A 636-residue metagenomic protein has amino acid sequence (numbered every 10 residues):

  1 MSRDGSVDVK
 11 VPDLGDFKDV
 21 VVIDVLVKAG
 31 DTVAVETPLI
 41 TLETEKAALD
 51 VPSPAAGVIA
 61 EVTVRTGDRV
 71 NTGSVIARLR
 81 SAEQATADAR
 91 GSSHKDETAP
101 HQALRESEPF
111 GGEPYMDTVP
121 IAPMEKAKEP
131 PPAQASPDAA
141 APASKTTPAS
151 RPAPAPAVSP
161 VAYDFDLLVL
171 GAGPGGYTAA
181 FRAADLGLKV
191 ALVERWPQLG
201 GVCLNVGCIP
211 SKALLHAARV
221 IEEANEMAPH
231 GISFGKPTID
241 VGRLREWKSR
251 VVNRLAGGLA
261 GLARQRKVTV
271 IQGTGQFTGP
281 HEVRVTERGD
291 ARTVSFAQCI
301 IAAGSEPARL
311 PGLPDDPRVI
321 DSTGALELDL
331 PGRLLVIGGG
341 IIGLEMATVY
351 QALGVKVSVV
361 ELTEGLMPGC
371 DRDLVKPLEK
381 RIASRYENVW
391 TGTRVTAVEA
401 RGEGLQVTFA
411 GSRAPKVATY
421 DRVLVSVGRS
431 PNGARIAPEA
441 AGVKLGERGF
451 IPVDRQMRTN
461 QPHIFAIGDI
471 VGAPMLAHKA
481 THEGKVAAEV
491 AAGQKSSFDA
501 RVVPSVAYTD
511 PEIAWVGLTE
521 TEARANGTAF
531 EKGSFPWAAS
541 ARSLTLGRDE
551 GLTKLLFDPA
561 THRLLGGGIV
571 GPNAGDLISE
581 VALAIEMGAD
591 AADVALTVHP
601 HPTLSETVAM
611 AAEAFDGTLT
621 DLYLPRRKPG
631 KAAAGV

Functional and structural regions predicted by a protein language model:
M1-T41, D50, P54-A56, T63 (+5 more regions): Acidic, low-complexity mobile loops and tails
M1-V7, S81-D164, A410: Intrinsically disordered, low-complexity linker and terminal tail regions
S159, Y163-F165, F181-L188, E194-P331 (+7 more regions): Glycine-rich flavin
L167-L170, G275, T293-G304, V336-I337 (+4 more regions): Short hydrophobic core segments
L167-L192, G343-A352: N-terminal Rossmann-like FAD-binding beta1-loop-alpha1 element of flavoenzymes
L170, A184-W196, V202, I209 (+3 more regions): Flexible, glycine-rich terminal cap/loop adjacent to redox cofactors in electron-transfer oxidoreductases
C208, I301-K356, V360, R385 (+4 more regions): Glycine-rich dinucleotide-binding loop and its adjacent helix/turn
D316-L330, A418-V490, A582-A584: FAD-site-proximal beta/loop scaffold in flavoenzymes
